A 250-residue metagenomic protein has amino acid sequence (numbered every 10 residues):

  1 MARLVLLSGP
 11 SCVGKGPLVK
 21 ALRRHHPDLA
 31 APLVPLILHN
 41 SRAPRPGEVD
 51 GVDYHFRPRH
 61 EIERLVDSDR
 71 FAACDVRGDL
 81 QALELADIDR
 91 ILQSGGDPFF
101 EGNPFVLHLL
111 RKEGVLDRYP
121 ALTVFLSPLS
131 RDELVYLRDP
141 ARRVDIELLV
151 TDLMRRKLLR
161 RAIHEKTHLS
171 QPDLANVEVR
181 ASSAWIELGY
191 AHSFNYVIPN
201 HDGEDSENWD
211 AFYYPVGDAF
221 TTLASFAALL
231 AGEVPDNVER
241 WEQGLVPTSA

Functional and structural regions predicted by a protein language model:
L4-S8: Short hydrophobic/aromatic beta-strand immediately N-terminal to the Walker A/P-loop
G9, G14: Conserved glycine(s) of the Walker
P17, R24-V66: N-terminal phosphate/diphosphate-binding loop that engages ATP/GTP or pyrophosphate donors across diverse enzyme folds
A31-L33, D117-L122, H192-N195: Short glycine-/polar-rich loops that comprise or flank the Walker A/P-loop and associated switch/sensor motifs
A43-E48, E133-V135, E207-N208: A short acidic, helix-capping loop that chelates divalent metal ions and anchors anionic groups
P46-D97: Conserved nucleotide-sensing/catalytic segment adjacent to the nucleotide-binding pocket in NTP-handling enzymes
E63-D67, E84-H164: ATP-dependent NMP and nucleoside kinases share a basic, alpha-helical "lid"
I163-A250: NTP-dependent small-molecule kinase module
